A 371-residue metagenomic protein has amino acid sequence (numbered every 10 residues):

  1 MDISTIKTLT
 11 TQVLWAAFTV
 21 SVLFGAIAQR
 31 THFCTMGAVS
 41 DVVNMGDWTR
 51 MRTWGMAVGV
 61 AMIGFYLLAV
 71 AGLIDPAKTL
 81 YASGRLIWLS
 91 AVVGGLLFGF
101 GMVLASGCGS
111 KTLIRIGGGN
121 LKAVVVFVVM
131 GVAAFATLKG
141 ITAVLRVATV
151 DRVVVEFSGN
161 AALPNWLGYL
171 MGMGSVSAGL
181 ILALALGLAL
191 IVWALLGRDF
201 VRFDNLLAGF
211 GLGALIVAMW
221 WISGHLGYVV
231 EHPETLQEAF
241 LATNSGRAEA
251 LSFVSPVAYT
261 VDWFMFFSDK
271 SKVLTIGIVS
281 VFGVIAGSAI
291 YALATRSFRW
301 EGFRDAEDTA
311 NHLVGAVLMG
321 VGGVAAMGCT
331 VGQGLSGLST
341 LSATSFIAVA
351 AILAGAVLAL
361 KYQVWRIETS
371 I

Functional and structural regions predicted by a protein language model:
M1-I371: Membrane-interfacial helix-loop segments of redox and metal-homeostasis proteins, especially TM-loop-TM junctions
